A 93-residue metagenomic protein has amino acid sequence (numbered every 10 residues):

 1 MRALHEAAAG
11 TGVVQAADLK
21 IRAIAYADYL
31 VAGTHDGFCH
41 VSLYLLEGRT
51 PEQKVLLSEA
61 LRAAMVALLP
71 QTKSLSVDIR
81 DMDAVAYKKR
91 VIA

Functional and structural regions predicted by a protein language model:
M1-A93: A domain-level signal for the structural core that forms small-molecule/cofactor-binding pockets and catalytic centers
